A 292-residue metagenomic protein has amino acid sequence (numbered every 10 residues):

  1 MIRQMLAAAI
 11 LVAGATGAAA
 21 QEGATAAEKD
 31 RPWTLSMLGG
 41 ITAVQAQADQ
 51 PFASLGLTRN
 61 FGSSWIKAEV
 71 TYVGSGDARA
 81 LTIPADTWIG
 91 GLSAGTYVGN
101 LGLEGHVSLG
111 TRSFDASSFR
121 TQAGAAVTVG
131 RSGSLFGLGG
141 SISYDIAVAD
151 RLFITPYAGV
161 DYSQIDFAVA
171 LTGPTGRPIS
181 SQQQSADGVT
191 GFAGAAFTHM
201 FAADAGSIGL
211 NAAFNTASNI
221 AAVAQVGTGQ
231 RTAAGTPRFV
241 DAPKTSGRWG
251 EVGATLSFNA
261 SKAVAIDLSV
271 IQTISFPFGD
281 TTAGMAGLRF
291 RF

Functional and structural regions predicted by a protein language model:
M1-R31: Cleavable N-terminal export/targeting peptides
E22-D145, F276, T281, R289: Outer membrane beta-barrel translocator domains of Type V secretion systems
L38-A43, Q47-F52, G76-A78, G91-Y97 (+1 more regions): Outer membrane beta-barrel transmembrane domains
V44, V70-P84, T111-F136, S163-G191 (+3 more regions): Extracellular/periplasm-exposed beta-strand and loop segments of Gram-negative cell-envelope proteins, dominated by
T58, D145-A147, I165, R248 (+1 more regions): Hydrophobic/basic alpha-helical segments enriched in Actinobacteria
G62-A68, N100-G105, L152-I154, A203-G206 (+1 more regions): Repeated loop/turn-to-beta-strand initiation elements of outer-membrane beta-barrel proteins
E104-S108, S143, F153-D161, S207-N215 (+1 more regions): Outer-envelope exported proteins of Gram-negative bacteria
A149-T155, I165-V169, F201-L210: Short, structured loop/turn "capping" segments at alpha-beta junctions
